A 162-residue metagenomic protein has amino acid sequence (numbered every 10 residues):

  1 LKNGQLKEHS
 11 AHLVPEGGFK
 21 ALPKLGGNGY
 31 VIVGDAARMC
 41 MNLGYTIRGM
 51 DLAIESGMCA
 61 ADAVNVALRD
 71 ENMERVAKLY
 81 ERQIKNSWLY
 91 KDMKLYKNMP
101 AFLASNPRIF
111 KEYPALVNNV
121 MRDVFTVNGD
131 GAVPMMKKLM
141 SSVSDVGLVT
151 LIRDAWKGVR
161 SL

Functional and structural regions predicted by a protein language model:
L1-M58, R69-E74, L79, N86: FAD/FMN-dependent oxidoreductases across multiple families
C59-V64: Extended, hydrophobic alpha-helical segments in both membrane/secreted and soluble proteins
N65-L162: C-terminal helical "tail/cap" subdomain of flavin- and related membrane-associated enzymes
